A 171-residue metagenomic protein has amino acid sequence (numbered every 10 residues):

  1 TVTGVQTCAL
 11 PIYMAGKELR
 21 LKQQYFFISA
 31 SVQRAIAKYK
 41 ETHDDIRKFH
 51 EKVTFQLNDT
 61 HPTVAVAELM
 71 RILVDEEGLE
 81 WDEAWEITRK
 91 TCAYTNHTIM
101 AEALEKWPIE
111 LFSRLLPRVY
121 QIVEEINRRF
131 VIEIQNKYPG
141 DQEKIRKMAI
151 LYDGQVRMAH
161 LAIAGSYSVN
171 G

Functional and structural regions predicted by a protein language model:
T1-C8: Single conserved hydrophobic/aromatic residue that forms the stacking wall/gate of nucleotide- or nucleobase-binding
A9-K22, I46-N58, V66-V74, E105 (+4 more regions): Glycine- and acidic
Q24-V32, P62: Phosphate/oxyanion-binding active-site loops and adjacent basic polyanion-contact surfaces
S29-I36, E68-E77: Alpha-helical support elements that line or immediately flank enzyme active sites and cofactor-binding pockets
V32-E51: Active-site palm subdomain of RNA-directed nucleic acid polymerases
Q56-N58, D82, I87, A164 (+1 more regions): Generic beta-strand/beta-sheet core signal
M70-R128: Extended, well-ordered alpha-helical scaffold/bundle regions in very large, multi-domain proteins
W107, L111-R114, R118-N170: Polar, glycine-rich mid-to-C-terminal structural blocks that act as macromolecule-binding/assembly scaffolds
